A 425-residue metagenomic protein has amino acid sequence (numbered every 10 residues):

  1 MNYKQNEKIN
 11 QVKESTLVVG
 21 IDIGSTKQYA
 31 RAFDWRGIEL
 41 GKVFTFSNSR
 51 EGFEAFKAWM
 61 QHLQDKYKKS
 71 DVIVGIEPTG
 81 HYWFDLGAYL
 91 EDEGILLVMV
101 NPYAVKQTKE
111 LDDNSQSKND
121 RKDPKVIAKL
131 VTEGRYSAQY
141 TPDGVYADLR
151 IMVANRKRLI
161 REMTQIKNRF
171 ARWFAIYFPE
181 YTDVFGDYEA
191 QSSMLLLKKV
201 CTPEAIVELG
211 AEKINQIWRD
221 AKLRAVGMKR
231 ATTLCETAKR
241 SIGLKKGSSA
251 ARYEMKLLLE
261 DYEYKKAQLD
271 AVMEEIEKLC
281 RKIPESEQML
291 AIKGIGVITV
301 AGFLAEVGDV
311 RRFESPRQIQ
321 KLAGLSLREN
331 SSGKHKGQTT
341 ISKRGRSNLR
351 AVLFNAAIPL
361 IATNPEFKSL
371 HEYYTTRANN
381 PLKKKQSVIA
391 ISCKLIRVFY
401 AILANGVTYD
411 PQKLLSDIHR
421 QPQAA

Functional and structural regions predicted by a protein language model:
M1-A425: A detector of single, family-specific signature residues that are central to catalytic or substrate-handling motifs
